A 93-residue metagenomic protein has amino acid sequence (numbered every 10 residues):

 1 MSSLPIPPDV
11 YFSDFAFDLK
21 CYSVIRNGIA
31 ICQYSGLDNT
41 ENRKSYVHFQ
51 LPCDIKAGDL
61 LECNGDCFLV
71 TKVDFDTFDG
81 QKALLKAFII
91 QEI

Functional and structural regions predicted by a protein language model:
M1-L51, D74-I93: N-terminal disorder-to-order initiation segments that are Gly/Lys/Arg-biased and fold into the first beta/loop/alpha
C53-K56: Short, well-ordered loop/turn sites that connect or cap secondary structure elements
D66-D76: Short beta-strand-centered aromatic/proline hotspots
